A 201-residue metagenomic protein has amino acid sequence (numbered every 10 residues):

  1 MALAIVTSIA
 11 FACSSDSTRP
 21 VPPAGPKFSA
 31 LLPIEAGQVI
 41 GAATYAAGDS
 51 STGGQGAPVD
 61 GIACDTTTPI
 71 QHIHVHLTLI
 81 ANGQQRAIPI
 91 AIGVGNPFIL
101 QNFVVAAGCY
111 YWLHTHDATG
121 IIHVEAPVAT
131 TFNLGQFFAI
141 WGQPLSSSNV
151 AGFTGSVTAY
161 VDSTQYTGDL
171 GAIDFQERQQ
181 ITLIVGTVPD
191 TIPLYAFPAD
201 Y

Functional and structural regions predicted by a protein language model:
M1-A2: Bacterial N-terminal signal peptides that target proteins for export
I9-A12: C-terminal motif of bacterial Sec signal peptides marking the signal peptidase cleavage site
S15: Short, conserved catalytic or interaction motifs in soluble domains
T18-Y201: Ubiquitin-like/PB1-type beta-grasp interaction modules and other compact soluble beta-rich domains
